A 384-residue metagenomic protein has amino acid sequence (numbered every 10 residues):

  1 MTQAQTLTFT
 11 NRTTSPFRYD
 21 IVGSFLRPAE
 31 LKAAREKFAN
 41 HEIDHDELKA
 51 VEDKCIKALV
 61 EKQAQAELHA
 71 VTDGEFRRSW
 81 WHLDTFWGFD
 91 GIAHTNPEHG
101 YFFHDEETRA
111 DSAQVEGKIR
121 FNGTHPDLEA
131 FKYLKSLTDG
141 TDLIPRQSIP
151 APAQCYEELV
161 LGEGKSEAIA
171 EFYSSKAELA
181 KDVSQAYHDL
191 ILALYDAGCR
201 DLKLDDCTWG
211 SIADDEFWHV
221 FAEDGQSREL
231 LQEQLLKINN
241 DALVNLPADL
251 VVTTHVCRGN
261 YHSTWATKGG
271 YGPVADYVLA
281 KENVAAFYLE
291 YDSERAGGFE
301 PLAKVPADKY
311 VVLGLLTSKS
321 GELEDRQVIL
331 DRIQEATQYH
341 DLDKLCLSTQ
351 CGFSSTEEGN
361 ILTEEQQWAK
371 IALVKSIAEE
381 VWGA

Functional and structural regions predicted by a protein language model:
T2-A384: Domain-level signal for soluble alpha/beta catalytic cores
